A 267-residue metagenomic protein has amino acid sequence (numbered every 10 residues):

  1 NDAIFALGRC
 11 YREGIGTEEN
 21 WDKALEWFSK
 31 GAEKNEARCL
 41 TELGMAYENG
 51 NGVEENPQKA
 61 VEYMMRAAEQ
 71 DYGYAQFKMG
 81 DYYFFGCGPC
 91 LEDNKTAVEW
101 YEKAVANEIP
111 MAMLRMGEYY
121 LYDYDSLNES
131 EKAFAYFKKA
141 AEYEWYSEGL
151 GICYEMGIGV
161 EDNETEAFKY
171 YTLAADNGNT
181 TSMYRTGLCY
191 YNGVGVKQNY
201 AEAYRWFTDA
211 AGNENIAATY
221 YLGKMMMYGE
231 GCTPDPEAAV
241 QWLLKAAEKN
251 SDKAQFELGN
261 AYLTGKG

Functional and structural regions predicted by a protein language model:
D2, E19-D22, K30, F84 (+7 more regions): Glycine/tyrosine- and acidic-biased, solvent-exposed loop/turn segments at the edges of beta-strands
I4-E13, E42-N49, K78-F85, L114-Y122 (+4 more regions): Hydrophobic face of amphipathic alpha-helices that form TPR/SEL1-like repeat modules and related alpha-solenoid
I15-E19, E33, N51-E55, E69 (+12 more regions): Short coil/turn and helix-start
